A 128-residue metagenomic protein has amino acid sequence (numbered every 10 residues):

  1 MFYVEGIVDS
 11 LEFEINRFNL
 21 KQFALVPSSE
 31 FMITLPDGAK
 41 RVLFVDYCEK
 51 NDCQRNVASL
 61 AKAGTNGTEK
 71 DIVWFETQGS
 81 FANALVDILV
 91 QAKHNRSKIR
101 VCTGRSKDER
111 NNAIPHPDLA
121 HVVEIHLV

Functional and structural regions predicted by a protein language model:
M1-V128: Exposed beta-strand/loop interface patches that mediate assembly or binding
